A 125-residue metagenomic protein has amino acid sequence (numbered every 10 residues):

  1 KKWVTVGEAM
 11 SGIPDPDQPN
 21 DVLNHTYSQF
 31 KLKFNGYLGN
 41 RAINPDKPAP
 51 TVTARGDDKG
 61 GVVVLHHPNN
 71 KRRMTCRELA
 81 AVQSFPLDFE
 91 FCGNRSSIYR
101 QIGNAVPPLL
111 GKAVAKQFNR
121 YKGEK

Functional and structural regions predicted by a protein language model:
K1-D17: Short, cationic low-complexity segments
I13-K125: C-terminal target-recognition/interaction regions appended to catalytic cores
